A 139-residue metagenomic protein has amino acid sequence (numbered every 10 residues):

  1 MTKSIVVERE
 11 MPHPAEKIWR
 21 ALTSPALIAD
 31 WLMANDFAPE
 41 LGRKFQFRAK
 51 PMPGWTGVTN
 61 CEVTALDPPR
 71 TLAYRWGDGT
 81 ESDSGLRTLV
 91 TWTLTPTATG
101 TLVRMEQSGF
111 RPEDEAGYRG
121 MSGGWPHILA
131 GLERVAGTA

Functional and structural regions predicted by a protein language model:
M1-S4: Short acidic N-proximal helix/loop "leader" segments that mark the beginning of a domain or an inter-domain linker
V6-V7, H13, K17, A26-V58 (+1 more regions): Short beta-edge strand/loop motif at the mouth of beta-sheet-based domains
A15, L22-P25, S122, L129: Short amphipathic alpha-helical/adjacent loop interface patches that line ligand and macromolecule-binding sites
I18, I28, F45-F47, V63 (+4 more regions): Hydrophobic pocket/interface hotspot
A21-L22, L66: Conserved catalytic core of Hanks-type protein kinase domains
L22, L32, W76, A136: Short, flexible helix/strand-to-coil boundary loops that buttress conserved ligand/catalytic motifs in alpha/beta
M33-P39, P53-L102, S108: Hydrophobic-ligand binding "helix-grip"
G109-A139: A conserved amphipathic terminal alpha-helix motif
